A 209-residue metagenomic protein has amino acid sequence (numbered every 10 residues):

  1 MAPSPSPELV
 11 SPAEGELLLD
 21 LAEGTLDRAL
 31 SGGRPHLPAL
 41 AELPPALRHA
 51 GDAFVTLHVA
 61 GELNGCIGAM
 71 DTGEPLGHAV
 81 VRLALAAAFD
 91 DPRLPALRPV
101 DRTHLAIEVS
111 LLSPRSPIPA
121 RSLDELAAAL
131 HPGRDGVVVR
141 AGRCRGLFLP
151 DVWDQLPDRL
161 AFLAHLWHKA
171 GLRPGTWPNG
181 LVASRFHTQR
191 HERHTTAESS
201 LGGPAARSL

Functional and structural regions predicted by a protein language model:
M1-L209: Basic nucleic-acid-binding interfaces
